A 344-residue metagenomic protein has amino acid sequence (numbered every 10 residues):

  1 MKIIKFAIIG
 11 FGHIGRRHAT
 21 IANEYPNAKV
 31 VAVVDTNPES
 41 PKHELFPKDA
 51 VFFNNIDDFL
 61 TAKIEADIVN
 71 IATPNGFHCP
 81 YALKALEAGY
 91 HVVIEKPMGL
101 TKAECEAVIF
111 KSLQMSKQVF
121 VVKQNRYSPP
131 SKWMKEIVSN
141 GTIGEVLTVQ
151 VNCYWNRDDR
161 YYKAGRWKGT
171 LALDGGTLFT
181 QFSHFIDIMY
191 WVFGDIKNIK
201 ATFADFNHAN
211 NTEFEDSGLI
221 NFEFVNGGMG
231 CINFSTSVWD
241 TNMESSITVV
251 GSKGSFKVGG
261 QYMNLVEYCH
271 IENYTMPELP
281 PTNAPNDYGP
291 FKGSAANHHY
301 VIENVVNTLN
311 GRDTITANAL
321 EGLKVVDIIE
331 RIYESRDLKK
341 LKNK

Functional and structural regions predicted by a protein language model:
M1, D58, I68-N70, V225 (+1 more regions): C-terminal helix-rich "cap/oligomerization" subdomain common to oxidoreductases
M1-P47: N-terminal Rossmann-like dinucleotide-binding module
H18, K48-K111: Beta-loop-alpha module in the N-terminal Rossmann-like domain of NAD(P)-dependent dehydrogenases, especially those
N54, I94, V119-V121, V258: Hydrophobic residues in well-ordered beta-strands that form the structural core
A107-Q124, E145-V151: Rossmann-fold dehydrogenase core element
N125-N211, K339: Predominantly a Rossmann-like dinucleotide-binding segment in NAD(P)-dependent oxidoreductases
T180, I186-N264, H299-R312: Contiguous beta-strand/loop segments that form the cofactor/metal-binding neighborhood of enzyme cores
G289-E303: Active-site loop of classical SDR/Rossmann-like NAD(P)-dependent oxidoreductases, centered on the catalytic Tyr-X3-Lys
